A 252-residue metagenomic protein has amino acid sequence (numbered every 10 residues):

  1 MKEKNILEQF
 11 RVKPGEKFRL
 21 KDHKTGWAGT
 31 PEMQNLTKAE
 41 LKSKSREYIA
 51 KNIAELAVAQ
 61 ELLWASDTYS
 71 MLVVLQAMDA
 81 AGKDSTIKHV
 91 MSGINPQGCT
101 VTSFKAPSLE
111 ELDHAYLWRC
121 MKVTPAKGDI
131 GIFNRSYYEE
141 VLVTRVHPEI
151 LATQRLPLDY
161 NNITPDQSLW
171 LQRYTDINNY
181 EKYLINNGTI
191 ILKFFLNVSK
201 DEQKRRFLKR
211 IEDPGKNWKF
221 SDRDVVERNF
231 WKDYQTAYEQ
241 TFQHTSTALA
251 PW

Functional and structural regions predicted by a protein language model:
M1-W252: Glycine-rich phosphate-binding loop of ATP-dependent small-molecule kinases
